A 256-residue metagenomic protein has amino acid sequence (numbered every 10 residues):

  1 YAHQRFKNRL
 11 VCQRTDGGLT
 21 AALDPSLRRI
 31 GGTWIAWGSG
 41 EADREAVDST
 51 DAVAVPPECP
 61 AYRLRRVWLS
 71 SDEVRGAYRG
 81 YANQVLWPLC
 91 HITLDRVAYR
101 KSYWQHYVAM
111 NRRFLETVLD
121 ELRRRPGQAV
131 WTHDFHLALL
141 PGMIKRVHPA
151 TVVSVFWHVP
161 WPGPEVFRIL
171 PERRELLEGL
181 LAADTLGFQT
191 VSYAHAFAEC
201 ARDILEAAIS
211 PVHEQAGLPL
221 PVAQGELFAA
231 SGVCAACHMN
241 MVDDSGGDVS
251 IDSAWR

Functional and structural regions predicted by a protein language model:
Y1-R256: Catalytic cores of carbohydrate-active enzymes across secretory and cytosolic contexts
